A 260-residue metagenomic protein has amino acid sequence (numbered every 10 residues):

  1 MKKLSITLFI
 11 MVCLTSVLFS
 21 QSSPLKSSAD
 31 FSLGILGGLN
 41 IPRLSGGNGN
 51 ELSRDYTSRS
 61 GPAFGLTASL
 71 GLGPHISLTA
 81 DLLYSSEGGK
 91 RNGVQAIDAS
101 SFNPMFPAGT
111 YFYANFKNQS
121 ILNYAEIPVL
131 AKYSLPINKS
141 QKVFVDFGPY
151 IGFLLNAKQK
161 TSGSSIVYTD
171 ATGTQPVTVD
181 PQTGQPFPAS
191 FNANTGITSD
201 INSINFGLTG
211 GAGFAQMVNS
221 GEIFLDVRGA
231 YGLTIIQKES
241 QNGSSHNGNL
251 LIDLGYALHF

Functional and structural regions predicted by a protein language model:
Q21-G65, I201: Short glycine/proline- and aromatic-enriched beta-strand/turn motifs that initiate or cap beta-hairpins
S27, Y56-G61, Q119-Y124, T198-F206 (+1 more regions): Short sequence motifs at beta-strands and strand-loop junctions characteristic of Gram-negative outer-membrane
S27-L33, P74-L78, N123-A125, K139-V143 (+3 more regions): Outer-envelope beta-barrel architecture signal
I35-L39, P62-P74, L82-Y84, I127-Y133 (+4 more regions): Residues on the lipid-exposed face of transmembrane beta-strands in outer-membrane beta-barrel proteins
S45-E51, S85, K90-I97, A157-I166 (+1 more regions): Outer-membrane beta-barrel translocator domains and adjoining extracellular loop/strand segments of Gram-negative
G49-D55, Y113-N118, T195-S199, I236-S244: Extracellular loop and loop/strand-boundary signature of outer-membrane beta-barrel proteins
L52-P104: Glycine- and aromatic-enriched membrane insertion/assembly motifs of diderm outer-membrane and organelle channel
S134-E222, Y231-K238: Outer-membrane beta-barrel transmembrane domain signature
